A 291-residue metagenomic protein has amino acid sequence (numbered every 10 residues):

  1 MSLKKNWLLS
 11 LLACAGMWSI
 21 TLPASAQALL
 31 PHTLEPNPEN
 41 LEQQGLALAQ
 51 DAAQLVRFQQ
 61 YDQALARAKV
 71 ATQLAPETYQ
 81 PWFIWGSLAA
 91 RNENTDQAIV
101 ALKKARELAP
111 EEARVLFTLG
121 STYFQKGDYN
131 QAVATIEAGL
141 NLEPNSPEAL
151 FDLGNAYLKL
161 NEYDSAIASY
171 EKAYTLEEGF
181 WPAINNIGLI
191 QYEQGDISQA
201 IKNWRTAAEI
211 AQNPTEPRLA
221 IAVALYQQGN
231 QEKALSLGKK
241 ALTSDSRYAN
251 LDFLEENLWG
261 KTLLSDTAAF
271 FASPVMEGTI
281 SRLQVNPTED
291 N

Functional and structural regions predicted by a protein language model:
M1-Q43, R57, A66-V70, I280-N291: Long, contiguous interaction/recruitment modules in multidomain scaffold/adaptor proteins
A28-L41, K240-N291: Terminal, low-structured helical/coil segments at or just beyond the last alpha-helical repeat
L41-Q80, I84-N94, S121, Q125 (+1 more regions): Alpha-helical segment of the N-proximal tetratricopeptide repeat
E42, P76, P110, P144 (+3 more regions): Short coil turns that delineate tetratricopeptide repeat
G45, Y79-Q80, A113-R114, P147-E148 (+3 more regions): Helix-start (N-cap) detector for alpha-helical repeat units in TPR-like alpha-solenoids, especially tetratricopeptide
R57-R67, R91-K104, K126-A138, K159-K172 (+2 more regions): Structural signature of tandem alpha-helical TPR/SEL1-like repeats, specifically the intra-repeat loop/turn
R205-E209, T215, L219-N250, V275: TPR/TPR-like (Sel1-like) alpha-helical repeat modules
